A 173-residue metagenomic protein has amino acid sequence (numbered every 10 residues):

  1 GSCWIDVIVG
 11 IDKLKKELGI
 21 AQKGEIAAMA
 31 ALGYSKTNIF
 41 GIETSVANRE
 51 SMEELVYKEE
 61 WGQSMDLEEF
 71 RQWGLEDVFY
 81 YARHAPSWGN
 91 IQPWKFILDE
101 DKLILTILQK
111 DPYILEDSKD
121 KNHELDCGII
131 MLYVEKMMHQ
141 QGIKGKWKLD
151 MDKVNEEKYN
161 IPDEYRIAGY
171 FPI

Functional and structural regions predicted by a protein language model:
G1-I173: Acidic, surface-exposed loops and disordered segments
